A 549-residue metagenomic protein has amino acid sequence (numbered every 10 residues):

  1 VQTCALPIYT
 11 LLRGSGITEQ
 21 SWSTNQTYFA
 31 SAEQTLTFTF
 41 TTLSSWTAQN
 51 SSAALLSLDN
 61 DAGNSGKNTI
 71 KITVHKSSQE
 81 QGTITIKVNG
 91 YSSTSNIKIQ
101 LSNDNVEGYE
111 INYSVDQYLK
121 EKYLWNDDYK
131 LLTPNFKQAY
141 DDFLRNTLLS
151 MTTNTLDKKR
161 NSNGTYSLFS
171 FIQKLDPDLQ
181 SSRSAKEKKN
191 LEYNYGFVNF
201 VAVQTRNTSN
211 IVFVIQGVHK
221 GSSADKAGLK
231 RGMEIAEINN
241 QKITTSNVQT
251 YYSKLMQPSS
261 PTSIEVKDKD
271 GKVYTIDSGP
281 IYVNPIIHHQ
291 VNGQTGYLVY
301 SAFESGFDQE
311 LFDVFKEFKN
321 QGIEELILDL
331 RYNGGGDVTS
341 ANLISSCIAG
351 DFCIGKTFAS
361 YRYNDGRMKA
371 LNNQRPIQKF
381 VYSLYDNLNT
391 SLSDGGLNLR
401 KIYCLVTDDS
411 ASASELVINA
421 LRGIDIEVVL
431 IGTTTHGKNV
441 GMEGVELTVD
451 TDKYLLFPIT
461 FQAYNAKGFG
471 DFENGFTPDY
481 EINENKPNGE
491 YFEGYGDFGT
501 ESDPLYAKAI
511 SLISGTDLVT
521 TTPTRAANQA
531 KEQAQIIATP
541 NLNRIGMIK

Functional and structural regions predicted by a protein language model:
V1-L6: Short, small-residue-biased leader/transition segments that mark boundaries at the very start of proteins
P7, V88-T94, D270-K272: Short, exposed coil/turn segments at beta-strand boundaries within extracellular/luminal domains
Y9-G14, S92-D104: C-terminal edge beta-strand
Q20-Q49: Solvent-exposed, low-complexity, repeat-rich "mucin-like" stalks and linkers
T42-T69: Surface-exposed binding patches on compact interaction domains or structured appendages
N68-G82: Extracellular/luminal low-complexity segments enriched in Ser/Thr/Pro
D104-E325, G334, S340, C347-G350 (+1 more regions): Flexible, low-complexity junctional segments that flank or bridge functional domains
T295, A302, E310-D313, F318-E325 (+1 more regions): C-terminal "post-core" interaction segments
